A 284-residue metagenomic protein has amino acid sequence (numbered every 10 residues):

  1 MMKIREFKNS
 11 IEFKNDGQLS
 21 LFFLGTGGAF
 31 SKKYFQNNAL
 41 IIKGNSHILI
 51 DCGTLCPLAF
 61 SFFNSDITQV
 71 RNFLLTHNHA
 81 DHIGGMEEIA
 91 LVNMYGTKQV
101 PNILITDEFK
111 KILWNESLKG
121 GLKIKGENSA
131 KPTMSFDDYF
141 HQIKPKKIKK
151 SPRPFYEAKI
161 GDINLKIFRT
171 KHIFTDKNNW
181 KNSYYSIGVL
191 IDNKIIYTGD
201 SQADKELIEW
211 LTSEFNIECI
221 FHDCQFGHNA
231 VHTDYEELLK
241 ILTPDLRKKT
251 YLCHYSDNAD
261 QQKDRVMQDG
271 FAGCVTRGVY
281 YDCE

Functional and structural regions predicted by a protein language model:
M1-I196, Q261-E284: Binuclear metal-dependent hydrolase catalytic cores
S201-E284: Cap/insert and terminal regions of metallo-dependent hydrolase folds
